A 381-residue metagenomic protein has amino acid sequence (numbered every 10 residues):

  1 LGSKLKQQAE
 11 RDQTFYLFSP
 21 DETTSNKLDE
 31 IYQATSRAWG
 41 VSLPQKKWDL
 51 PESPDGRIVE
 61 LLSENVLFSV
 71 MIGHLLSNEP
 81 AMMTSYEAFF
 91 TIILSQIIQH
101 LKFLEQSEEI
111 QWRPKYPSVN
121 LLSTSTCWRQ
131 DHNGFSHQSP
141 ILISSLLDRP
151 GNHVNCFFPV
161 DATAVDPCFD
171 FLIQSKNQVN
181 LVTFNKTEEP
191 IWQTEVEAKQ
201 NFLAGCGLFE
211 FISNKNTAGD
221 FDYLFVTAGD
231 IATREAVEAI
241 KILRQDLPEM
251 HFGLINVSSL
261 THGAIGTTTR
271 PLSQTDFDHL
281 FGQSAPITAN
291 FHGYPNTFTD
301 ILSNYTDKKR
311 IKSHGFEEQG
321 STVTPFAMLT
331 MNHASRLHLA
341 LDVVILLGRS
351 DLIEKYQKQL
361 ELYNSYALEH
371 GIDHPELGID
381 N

Functional and structural regions predicted by a protein language model:
L1-P190, T194, Q200-N201, T261 (+3 more regions): Thiamine diphosphate
P114-S118, S125-S144, G151, I173-N381: Thiamine diphosphate
